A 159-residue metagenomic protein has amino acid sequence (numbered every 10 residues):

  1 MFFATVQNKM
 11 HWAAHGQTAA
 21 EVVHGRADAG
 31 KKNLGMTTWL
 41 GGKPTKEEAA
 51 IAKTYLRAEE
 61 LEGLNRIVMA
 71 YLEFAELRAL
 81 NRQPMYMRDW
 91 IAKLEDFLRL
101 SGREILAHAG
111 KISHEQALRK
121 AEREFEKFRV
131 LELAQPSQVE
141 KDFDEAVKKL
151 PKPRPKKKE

Functional and structural regions predicted by a protein language model:
M1-E159: Positively charged, phosphate-engaging catalytic surfaces used for nucleic-acid and nucleotide handling
